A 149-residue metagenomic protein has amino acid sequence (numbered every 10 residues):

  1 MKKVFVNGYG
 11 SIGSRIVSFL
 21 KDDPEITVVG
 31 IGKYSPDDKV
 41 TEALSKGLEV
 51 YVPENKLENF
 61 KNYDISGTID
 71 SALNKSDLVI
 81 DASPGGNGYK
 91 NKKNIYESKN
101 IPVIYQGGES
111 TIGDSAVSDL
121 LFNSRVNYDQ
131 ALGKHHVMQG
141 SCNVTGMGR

Functional and structural regions predicted by a protein language model:
M1-R149: N-terminal Rossmann-like NAD(P) cofactor-binding subdomain of oxidoreductases, focused on the glycine-rich
